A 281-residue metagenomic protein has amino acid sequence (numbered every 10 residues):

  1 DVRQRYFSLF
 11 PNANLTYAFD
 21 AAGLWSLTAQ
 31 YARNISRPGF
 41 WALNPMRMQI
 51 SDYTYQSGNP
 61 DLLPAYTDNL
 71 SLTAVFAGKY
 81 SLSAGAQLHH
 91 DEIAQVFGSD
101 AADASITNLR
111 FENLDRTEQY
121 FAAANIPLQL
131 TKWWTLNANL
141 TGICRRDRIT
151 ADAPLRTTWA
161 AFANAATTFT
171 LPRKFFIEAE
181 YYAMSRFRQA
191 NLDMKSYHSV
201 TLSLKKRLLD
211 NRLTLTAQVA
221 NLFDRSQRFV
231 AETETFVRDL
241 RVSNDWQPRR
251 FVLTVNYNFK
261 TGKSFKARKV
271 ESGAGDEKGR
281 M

Functional and structural regions predicted by a protein language model:
D1-A22: Signature of Gram-negative outer-membrane beta-barrel scaffolds
Q4, I35-S83, L88-H90, T107-Y120 (+1 more regions): Outer-membrane beta-barrel signature, preferentially recognizing the C-terminal barrel domain of Gram-negative
A13-Y17, L70-F76, A122-L128, A165-F169 (+3 more regions): Residues on the lipid-exposed face of transmembrane beta-strands in outer-membrane beta-barrel proteins
F19, Y31-R37, R47, G78 (+7 more regions): Transmembrane beta-strands of outer-membrane beta-barrel pores
A22-L27, G78-A84, K132-L136, R173-E178 (+3 more regions): Repeated loop/turn-to-beta-strand initiation elements of outer-membrane beta-barrel proteins
L63, N69, L82-N139, I149-P154 (+1 more regions): Outer membrane beta-barrel strand-and-loop segments of large Gram-negative receptors, especially TonB-dependent
G142-D147, A161-L208, Q218-F223, A231-E232 (+1 more regions): C-terminal beta-barrel architecture of Gram-negative outer-membrane proteins
L208-M281: C-terminal beta-signal and adjacent terminal beta-strands/loops of Gram-negative outer-membrane beta-barrel proteins
